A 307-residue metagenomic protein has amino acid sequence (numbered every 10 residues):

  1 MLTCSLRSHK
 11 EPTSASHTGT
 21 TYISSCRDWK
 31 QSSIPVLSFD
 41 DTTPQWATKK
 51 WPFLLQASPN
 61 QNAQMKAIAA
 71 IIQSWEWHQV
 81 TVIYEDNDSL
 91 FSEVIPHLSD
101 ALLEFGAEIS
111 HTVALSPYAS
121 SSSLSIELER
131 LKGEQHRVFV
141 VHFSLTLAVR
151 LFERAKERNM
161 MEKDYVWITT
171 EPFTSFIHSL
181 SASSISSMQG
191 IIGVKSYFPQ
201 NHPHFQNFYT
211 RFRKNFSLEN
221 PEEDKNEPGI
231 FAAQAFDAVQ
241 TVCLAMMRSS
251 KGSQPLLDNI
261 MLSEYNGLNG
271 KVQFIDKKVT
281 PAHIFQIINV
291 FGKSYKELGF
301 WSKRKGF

Functional and structural regions predicted by a protein language model:
M1-F307: Extracytosolic ligand-binding ectodomains
